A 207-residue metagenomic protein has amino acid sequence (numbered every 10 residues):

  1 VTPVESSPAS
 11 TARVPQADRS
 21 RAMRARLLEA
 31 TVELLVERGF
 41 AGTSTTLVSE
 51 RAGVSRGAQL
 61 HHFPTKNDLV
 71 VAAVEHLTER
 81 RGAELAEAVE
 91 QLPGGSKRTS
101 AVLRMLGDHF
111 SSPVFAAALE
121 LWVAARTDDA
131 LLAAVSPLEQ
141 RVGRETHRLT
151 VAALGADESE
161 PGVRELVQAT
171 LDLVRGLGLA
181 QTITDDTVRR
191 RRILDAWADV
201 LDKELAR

Functional and structural regions predicted by a protein language model:
V1-A22, I183, R207: N-terminal intrinsically disordered/low-complexity leader segments
R26, A30-D68, A72: Helix-turn-helix
F63, D108, L121-T127: Short helix-capping/turn signature of helix-turn-helix
D68, A72, A83-F115, L166-T170: Hydrophobic alpha-helical connector segments
E75-R81: Short, basic, alpha-helical segments at the C-terminal edge of helix-turn-helix-like DNA-binding modules
G82-A83, E87, F110-L119, D129-G155 (+3 more regions): Amphipathic alpha-helical packing segments from all-alpha helical-bundle domains
A116, E160-I183, R191-V200: Hydrophobic alpha-helical segments that form the core of small-molecule binding pockets and/or dimer interfaces
